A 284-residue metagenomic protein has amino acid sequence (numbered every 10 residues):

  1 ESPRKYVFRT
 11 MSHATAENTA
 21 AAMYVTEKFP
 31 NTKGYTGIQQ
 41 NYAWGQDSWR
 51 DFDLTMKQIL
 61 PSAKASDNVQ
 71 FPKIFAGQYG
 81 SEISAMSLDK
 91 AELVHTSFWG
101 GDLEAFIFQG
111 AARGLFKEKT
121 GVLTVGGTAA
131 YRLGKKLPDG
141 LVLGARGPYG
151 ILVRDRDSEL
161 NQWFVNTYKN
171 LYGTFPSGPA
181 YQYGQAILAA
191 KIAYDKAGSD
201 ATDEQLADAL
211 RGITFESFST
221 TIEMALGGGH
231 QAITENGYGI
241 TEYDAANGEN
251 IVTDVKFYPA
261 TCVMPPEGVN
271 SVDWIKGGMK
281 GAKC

Functional and structural regions predicted by a protein language model:
P3-Y6, K33-T36, S87-E92, G147-G150 (+2 more regions): Flexible glycine/proline-enriched surface loops and loop-helix/loop-strand junctions
R4, G110-G184, D195-A201, V252-T253 (+1 more regions): Extracellular/periplasmic periplasmic-binding protein-like sensory domains
K5-A112, R154-D155, E159: Extracellular/periplasmic Venus flytrap/periplasmic-binding protein
T19, E104, Y181-K191, E204 (+1 more regions): A structural signal for well-ordered alpha-helical segments within the folded catalytic domains of diverse enzymes
V25, Y35, F52, V94 (+5 more regions): Residue-level signal for nonpolar/aromatic packing positions in well-ordered secondary structure
G34-Q40, F175-Q182, A201-D203, E223-M224: Surface-exposed patches in mature extracellular/periplasmic domains of secreted proteins
T202-S219: Short, well-structured alpha-helical segments that form the helix of a local strand-helix-strand
T214-C284: Solvent-exposed, acidic/polar segments of extracytosolic/periplasmic ligand-binding ectodomains
